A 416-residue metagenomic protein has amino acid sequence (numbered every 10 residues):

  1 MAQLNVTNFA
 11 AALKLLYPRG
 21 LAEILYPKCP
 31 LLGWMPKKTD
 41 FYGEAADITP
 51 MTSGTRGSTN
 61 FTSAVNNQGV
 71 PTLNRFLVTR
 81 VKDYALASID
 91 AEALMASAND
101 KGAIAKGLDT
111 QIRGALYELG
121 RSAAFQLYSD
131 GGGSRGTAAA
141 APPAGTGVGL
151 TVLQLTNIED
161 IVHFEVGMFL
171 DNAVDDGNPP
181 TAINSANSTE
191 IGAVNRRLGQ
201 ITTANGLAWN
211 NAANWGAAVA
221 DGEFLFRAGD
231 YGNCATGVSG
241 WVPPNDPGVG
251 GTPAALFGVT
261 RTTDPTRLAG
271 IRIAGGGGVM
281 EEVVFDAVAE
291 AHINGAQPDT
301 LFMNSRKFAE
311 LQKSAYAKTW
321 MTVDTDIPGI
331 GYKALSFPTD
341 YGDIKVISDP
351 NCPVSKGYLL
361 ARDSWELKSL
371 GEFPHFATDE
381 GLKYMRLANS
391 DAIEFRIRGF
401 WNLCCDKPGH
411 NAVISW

Functional and structural regions predicted by a protein language model:
M1-T55, G69-W416: Core alpha/beta structural scaffold of self-assembling particle/tube/pore-forming proteins
